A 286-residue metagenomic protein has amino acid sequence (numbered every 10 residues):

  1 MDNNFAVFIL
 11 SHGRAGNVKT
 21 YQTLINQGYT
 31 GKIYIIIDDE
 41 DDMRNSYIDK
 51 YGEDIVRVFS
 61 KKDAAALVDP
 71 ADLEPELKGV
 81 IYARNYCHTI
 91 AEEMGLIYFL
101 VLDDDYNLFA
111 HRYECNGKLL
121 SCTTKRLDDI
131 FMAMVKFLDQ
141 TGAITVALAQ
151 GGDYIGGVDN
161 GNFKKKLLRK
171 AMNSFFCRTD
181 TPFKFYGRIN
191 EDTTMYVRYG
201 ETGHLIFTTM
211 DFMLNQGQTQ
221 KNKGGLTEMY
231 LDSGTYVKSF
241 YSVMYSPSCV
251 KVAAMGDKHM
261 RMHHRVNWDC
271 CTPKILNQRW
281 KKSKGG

Functional and structural regions predicted by a protein language model:
N3-F5, G13-G16, G187-G286: C-terminal catalytic/acceptor-binding lobe
N4-F8, T30-I35, D54-R57, G142-V146 (+1 more regions): Hydrophobic beta-strand segments of well-ordered beta-sheets in folded domains
I9-G31, I37-I48: Short, well-formed alpha-helical segments that are part of the catalytic scaffolds of diverse glycosyltransferases
R14-A15, A64, D105-N107, G151-Y154 (+2 more regions): Short, solvent-exposed loop/turn segments at secondary-structure junctions
V18-Y21, R44-I48, A110-Y113, G156-F163 (+1 more regions): A short acidic (Asp/Glu
I36-L102, N107-L119: Active-site-proximal specificity loops/subdomain of glycosyltransferases
Y98-D103, I144-A149, I206-M210, K251-A254: A structural signal for short, well-ordered beta-strand segments and their strand-loop junctions that often border
N107-V197: Conserved catalytic core of nucleotide-sugar-dependent glycosyltransferases
